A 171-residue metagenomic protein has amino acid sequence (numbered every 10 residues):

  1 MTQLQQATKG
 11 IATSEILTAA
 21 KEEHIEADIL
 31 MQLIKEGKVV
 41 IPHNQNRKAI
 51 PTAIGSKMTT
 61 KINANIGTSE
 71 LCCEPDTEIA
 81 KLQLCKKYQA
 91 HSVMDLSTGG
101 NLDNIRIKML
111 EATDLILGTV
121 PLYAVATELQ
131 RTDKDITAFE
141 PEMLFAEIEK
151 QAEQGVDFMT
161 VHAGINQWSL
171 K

Functional and structural regions predicted by a protein language model:
T2-K171: Alpha/beta enzyme core
